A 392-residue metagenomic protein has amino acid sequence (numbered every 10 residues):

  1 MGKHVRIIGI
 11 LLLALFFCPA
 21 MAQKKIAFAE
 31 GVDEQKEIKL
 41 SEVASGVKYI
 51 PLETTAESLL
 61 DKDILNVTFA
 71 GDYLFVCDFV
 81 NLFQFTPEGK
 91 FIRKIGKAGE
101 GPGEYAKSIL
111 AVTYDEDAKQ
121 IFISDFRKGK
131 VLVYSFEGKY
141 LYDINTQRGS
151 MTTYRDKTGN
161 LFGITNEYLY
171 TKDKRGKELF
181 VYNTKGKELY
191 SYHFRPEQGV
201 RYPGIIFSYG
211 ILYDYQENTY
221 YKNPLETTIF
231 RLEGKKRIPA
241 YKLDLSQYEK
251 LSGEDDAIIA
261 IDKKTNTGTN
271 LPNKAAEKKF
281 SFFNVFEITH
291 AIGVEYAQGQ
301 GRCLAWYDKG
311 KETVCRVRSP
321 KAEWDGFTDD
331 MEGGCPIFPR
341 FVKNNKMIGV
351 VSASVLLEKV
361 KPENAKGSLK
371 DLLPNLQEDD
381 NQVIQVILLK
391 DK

Functional and structural regions predicted by a protein language model:
M1-A29, E88, K392: Bacterial Sec-dependent N-terminal signal peptides
Q23-E53: Blade/loop signatures of beta-propeller domains
I26-A29, D72-D78, K119-D125, G159-T171 (+3 more regions): Short beta-strand elements that form the blades of beta-propeller/WD-repeat-like and other beta-sheet-rich scaffold
E53-L59, D63, K90-A118, D125-F126: Blade-loop segments of beta-propeller domains
T55-A56, G96-E104, N145-T152, R195-V200 (+2 more regions): Short coil/turn segments at the loop-to-beta-strand junctions that recur within blades of beta-propeller repeat folds
K62-N66, A106-V112, R148-D156, R201-G210 (+2 more regions): Repeated scaffold domains used in trafficking and secretory/extracellular systems, primarily beta-propellers
S124-G176, S191-R201: Asp-box/WD-like beta-propeller blade repeats and closely related beta-sheet repeat scaffolds
A240-A257, N266-P272, G310-N344, L357: Conserved blade-ending motifs and adjacent loop-strand segments that build the rim/top face of beta-propeller domains
